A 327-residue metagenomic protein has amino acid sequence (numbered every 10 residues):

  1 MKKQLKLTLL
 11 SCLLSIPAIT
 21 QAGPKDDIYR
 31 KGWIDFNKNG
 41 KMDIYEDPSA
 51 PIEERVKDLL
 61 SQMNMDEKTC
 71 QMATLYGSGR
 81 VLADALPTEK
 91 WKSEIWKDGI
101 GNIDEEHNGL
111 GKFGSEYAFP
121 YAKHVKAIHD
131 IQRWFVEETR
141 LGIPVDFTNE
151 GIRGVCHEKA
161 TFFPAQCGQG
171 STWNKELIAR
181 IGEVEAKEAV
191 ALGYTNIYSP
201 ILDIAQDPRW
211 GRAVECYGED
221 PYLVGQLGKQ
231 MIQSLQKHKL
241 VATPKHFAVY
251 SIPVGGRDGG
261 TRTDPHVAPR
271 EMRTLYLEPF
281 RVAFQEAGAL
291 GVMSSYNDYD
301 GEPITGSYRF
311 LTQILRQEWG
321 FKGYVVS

Functional and structural regions predicted by a protein language model:
M1-L9: Bacterial N-terminal signal peptides that target proteins for export
T8-P17: Bacterial N-terminal signal peptides
A18-S327: Glycoside hydrolase catalytic-domain context in secreted enzymes
